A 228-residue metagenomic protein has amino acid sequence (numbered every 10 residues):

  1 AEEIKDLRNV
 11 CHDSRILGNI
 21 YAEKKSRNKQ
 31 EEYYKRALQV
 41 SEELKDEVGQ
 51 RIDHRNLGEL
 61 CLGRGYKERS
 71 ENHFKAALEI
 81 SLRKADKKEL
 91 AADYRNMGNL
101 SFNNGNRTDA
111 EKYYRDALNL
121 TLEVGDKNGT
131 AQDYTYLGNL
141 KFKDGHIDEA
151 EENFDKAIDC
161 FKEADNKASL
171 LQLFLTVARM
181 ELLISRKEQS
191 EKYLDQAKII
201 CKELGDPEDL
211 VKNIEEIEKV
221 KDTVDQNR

Functional and structural regions predicted by a protein language model:
R8-E23, V48-G63, K88-N103, N128-F142 (+2 more regions): Conserved alpha-helical positions within TPR/SEL1-like repeat arrays
N139, A178-R186, E216-R228: Alpha-helical linker/edge segments of TPR/alpha-solenoid repeat scaffolds and analogous pre-/post-domain helices
